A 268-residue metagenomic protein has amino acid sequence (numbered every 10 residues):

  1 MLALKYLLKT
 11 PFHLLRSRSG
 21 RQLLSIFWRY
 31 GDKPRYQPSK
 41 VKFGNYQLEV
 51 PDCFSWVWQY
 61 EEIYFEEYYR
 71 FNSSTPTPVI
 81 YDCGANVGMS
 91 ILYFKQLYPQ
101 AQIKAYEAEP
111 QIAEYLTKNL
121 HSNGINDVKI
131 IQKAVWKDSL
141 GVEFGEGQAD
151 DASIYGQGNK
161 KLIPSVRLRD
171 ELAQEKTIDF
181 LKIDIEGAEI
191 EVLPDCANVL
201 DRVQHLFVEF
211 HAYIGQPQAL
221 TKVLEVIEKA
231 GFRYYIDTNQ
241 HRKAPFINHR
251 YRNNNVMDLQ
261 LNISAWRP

Functional and structural regions predicted by a protein language model:
M1-P268: Phosphate/nucleotide-binding beta-alpha loop and adjacent structural elements of enzyme active sites
